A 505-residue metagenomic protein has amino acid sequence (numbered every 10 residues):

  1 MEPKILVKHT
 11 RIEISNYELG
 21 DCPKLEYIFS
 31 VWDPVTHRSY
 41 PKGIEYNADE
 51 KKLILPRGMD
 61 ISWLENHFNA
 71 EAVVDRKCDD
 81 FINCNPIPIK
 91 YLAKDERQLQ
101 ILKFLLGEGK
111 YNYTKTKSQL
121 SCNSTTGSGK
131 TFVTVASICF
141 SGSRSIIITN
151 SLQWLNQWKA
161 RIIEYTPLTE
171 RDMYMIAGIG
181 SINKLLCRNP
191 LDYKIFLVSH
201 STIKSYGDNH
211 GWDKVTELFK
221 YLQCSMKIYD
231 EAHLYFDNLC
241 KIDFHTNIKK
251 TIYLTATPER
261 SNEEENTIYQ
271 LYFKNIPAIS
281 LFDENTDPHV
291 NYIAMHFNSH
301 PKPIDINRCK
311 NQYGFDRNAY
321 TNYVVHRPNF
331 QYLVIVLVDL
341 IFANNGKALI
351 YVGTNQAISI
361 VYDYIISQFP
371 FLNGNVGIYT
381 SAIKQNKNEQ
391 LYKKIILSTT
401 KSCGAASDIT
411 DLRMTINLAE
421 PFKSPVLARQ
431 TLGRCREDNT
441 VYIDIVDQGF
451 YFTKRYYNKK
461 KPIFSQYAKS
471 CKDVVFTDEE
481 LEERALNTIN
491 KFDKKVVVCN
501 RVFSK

Functional and structural regions predicted by a protein language model:
N112-S137: Walker A/P-loop
V133, C139-Y165, T354-I358: Conserved Walker A/P-loop ATP-binding site and its immediately adjacent core in helicase/helicase-like ATPase domains
W154-G180, Q368-F371: Conserved helix-turn-beta segment of the N-terminal RecA-like "Helicase ATP-binding" lobe in SF1/SF2 helicases
P190-H210, Q390-A405: Conserved two-lobed SF2 helicase motor
M226, E231-V290: Post-DEXD/H (motif II) to motif III coupling segment of the RecA-like Helicase ATP-binding lobe
F273-D283, R429, E437-F503: A conserved SF2-helicase RecA2
A278-A348: Conserved interdomain linker/interface between the two RecA-like ATPase lobes of SF2 helicase motors
S381-I463: Conserved RecA-like P-loop NTPase helicase motor core
